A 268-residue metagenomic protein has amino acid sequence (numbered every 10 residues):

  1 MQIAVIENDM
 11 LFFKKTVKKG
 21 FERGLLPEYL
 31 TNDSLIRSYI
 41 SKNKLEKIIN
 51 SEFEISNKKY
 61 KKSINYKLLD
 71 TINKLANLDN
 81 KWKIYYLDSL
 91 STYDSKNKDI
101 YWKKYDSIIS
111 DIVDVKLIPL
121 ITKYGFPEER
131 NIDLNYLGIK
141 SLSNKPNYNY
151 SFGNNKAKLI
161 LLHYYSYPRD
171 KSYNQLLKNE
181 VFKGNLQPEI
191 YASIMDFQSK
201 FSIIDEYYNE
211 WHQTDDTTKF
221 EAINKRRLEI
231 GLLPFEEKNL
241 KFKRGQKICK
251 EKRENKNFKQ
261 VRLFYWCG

Functional and structural regions predicted by a protein language model:
M1-D9, E189-F197: Short, composition-biased local secondary-structure segments
Q2-N154, L161-P168, L176, E180-F182: Preference for long, solvent-exposed alpha-helical segments and helix-linker "stalks"
N32, R130-Y136, E189-M195, K238-L240: Short coil/turn segments at secondary-structure boundaries
V113-K116, Y173, K219-R226: Stable alpha-helical elements in mature extracytoplasmic
N185-L186: Long amphipathic alpha-helical coiled-coil segments
Y191-G268: A cross-kingdom marker for long, charged
